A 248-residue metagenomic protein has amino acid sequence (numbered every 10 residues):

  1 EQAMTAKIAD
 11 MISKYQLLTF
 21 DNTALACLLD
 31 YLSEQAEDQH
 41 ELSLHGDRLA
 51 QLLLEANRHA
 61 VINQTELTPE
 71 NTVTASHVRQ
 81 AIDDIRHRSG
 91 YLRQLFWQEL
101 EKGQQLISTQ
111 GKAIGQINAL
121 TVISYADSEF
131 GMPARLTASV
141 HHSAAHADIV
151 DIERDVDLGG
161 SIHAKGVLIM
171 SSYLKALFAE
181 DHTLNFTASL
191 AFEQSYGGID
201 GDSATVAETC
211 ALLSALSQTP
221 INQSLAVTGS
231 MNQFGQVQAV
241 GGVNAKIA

Functional and structural regions predicted by a protein language model:
E1-D47, I62-T72, E180-N185, Q218-S224: Conserved C-terminal "switch" segment of AAA+ ATPases
A3-M11, C27, Y31, Q51-E55 (+4 more regions): Alpha-helical scaffold elements adjacent to nucleotide-binding pockets in ATP/GTP-utilizing enzyme cores
L18-L25, Q39-A50, N71-A75, V156-G160 (+3 more regions): Conserved phosphate/pyrophosphate-binding and hydrolysis machinery centered on Walker-type P-loop NTPases, extending
T23-A24, R93-L100, T183-T187: Short coil/turn segments at secondary-structure boundaries
C27-Y31, R48-L52, S76-D84, E99-Q104 (+1 more regions): A glycine-rich phosphate-binding loop feature that marks nucleotide/adenosyl-phosphate handling sites
D47-V61: P-loop NTPase catalytic cores that bind/hydrolyze ATP
E66-S172, A179: C-terminal engagement/docking regions of AAA+ P-loop ATPases
K102-L106, H141-A248: Peripheral, non-AAA+ core regions of ATP-driven protein-machinery
